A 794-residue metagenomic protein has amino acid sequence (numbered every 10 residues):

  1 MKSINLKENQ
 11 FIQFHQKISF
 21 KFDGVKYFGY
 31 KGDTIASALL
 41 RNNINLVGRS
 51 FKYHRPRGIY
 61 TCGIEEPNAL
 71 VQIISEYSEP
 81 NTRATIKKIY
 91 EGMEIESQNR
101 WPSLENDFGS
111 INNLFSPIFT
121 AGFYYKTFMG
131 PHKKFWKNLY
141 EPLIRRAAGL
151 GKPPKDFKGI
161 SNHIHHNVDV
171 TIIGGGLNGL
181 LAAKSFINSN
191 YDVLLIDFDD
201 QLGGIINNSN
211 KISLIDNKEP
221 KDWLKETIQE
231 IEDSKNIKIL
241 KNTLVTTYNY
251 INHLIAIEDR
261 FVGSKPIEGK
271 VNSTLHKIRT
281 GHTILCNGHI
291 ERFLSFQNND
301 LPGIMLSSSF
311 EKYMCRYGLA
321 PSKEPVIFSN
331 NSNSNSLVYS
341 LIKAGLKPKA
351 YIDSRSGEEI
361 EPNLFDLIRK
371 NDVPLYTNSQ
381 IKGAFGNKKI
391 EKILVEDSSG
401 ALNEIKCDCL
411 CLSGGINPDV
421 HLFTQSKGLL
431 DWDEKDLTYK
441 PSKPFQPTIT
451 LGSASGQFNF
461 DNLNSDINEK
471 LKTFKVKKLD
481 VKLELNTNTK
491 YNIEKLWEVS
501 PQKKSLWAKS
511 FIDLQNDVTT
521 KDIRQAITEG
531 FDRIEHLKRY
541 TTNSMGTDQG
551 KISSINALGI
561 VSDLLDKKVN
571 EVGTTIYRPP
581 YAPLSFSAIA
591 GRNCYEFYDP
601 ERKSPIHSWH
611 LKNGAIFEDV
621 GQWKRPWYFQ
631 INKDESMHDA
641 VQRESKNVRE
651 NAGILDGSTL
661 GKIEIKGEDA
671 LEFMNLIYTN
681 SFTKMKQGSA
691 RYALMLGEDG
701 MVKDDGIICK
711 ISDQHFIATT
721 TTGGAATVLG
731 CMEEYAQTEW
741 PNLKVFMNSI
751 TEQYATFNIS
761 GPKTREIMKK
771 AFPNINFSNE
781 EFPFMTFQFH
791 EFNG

Functional and structural regions predicted by a protein language model:
M1-K2, K52-H54, Y376, Q687-Y692 (+1 more regions): Short Pro/Gly-enriched beta-strand edge/turn motifs at strand-loop
K2-E601, P605, Q753: Residues forming the flavin
G428, Q515-N516, Y540, D563-K567 (+1 more regions): Glycine/proline-enriched, intrinsically flexible loops and inter-domain linkers
